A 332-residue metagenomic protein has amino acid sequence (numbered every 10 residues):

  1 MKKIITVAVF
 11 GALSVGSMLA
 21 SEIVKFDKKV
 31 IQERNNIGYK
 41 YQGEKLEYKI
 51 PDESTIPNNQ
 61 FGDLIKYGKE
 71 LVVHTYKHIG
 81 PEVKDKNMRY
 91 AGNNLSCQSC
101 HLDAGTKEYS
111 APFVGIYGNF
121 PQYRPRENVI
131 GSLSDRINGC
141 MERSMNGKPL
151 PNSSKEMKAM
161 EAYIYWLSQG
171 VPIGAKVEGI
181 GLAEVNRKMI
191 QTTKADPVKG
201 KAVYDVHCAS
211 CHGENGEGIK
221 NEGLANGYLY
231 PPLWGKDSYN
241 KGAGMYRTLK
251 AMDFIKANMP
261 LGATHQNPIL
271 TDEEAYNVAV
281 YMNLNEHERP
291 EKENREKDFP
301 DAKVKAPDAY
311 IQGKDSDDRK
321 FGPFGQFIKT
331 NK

Functional and structural regions predicted by a protein language model:
K2-I79, Q122-P197, D315, G322-K332: Post-cleavage N-terminal segment of exported redox proteins
K25-V30, D63-K66, L71-I79, S96-H101 (+3 more regions): Extracytoplasmic electron-transfer domains, predominantly the class I c-type cytochrome c fold
Q60-A104, T192-Y230: Sequence/structural segment immediately N-terminal to covalent heme-attachment motifs in c-type and related
H78-N87, K148-S153, I173-V177, Q266-I269 (+1 more regions): Surface-exposed patches in mature extracellular/periplasmic domains of secreted proteins
V83, K107-V114, P172-K176, K220-L224 (+2 more regions): Short, solvent-exposed loop/turn and secondary-structure capping segments
K84-M88, V114-N119, E178-R187, L229 (+1 more regions): Short linear capping/connector segments at secondary-structure termini
R289-E293, K297-K332: A cross-kingdom marker for long, charged
